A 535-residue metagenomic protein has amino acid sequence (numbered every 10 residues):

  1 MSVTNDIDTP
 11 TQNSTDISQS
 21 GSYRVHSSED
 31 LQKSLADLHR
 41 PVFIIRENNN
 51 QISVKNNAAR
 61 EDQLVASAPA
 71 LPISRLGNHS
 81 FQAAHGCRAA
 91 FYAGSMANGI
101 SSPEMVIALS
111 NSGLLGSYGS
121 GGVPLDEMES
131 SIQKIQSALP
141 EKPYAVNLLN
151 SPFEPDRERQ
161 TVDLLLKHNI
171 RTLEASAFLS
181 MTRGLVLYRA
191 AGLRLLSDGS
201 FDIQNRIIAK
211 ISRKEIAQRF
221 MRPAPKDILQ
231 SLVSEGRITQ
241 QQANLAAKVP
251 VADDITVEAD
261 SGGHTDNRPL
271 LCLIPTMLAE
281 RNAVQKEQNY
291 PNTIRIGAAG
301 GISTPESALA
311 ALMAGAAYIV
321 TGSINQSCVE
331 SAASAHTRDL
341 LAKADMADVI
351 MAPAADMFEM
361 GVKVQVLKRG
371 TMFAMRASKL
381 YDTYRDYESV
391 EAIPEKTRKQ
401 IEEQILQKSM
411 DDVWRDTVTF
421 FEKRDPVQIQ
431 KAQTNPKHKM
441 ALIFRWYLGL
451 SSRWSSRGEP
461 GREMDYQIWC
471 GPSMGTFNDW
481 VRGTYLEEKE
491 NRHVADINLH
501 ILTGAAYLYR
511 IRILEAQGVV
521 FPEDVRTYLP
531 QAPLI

Functional and structural regions predicted by a protein language model:
S2-T293, E306, N325, M357 (+2 more regions): Active-site entrance/lid segments in N-terminal catalytic domains of soluble metabolic enzymes
G121, N267, G301, S327 (+5 more regions): Hydrophobic alpha-helical scaffolding
D126-M128, D260, E306-Q365: Catalytic or ion-translocation cores adjacent to nucleophile or general acid/base/metal-coordination motifs in diverse
E154-A177, V349-I393: C-terminal domain-closing interface element
F201-R222, K226-Q230, A342-D382: Extended, intrinsically disordered, low-complexity segments
R295-S303, T321: Glycine-rich beta-strand-to-loop/alpha-helix junction loops that act as flexible
K368-A432, P436: C-terminal catalytic or substrate-handling cores of phosphate/nucleotide- and metal-cofactor-dependent proteins acting
V418-D465: Glycine-rich phosphate/diphosphate-binding loops and the adjacent beta-loop-alpha structural elements that coordinate
